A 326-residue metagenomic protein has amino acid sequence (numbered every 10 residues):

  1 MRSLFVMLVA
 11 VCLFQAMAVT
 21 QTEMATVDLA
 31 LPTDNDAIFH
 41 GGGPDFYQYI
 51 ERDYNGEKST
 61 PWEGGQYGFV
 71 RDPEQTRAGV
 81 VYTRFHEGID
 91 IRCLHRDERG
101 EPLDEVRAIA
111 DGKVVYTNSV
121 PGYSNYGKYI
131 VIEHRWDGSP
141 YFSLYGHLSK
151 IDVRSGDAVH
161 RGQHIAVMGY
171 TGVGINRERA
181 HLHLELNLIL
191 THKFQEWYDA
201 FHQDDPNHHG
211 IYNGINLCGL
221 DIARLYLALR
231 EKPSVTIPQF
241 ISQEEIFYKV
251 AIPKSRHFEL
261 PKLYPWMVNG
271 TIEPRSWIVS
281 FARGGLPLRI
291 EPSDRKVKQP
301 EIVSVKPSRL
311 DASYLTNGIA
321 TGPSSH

Functional and structural regions predicted by a protein language model:
M1-L4: Positively charged n-region of N-terminal signal peptides that target proteins for export
V6-Q15: Bacterial N-terminal signal peptides
L13, R84, G88-D90, H147-K150 (+1 more regions): Residue-level preference for alpha-helix termini and adjacent loops
M17-V19: N-terminal Sec signal peptide cleavage junction
Q21-K128, Y170, N207-S325: Surface-exposed, glycine-biased beta-strand/turn segments
E101-L103, R107-K150, R177-H183: Zn2+-dependent peptidoglycan hydrolase active-site motif and core
I109, V153-R154, V159: Surface-exposed strand-loop junctions at beta-sheet edges and helix termini that form docking/interaction patches
S124-E133, H147, D157-P233: Conserved, short, structured surface segments that act as functional micro-motifs
